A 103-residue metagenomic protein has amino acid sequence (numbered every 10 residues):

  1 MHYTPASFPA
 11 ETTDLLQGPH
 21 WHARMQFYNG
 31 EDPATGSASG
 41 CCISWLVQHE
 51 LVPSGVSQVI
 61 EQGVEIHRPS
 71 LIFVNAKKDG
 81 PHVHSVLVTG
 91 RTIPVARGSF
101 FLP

Functional and structural regions predicted by a protein language model:
M1-P103: Active-site proximal loop and beta-alpha junction motif in alpha/beta enzyme cores
